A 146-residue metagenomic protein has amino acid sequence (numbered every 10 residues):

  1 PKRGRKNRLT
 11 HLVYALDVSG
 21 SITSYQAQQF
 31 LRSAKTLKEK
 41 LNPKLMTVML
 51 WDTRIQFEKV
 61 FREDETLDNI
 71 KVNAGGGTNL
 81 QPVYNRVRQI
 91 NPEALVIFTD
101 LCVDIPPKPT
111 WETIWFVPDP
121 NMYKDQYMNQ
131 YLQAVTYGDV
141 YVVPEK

Functional and structural regions predicted by a protein language model:
P1-V13, I22-Y25: Acidic, polar low-complexity linker/tail segments
H11, L45-T47, A94, E112: Residues at the starts of beta-strands that form the adenosine-phosphate
Y14, V48-L50, I97, W115: Structural beta-sheet core signal
D17: Residues that scaffold, gate, or flank divalent-cation-dependent active/transport sites
S21-T23, D104-I105: Catalytic P-loop NTPase motifs of RecA-like helicase/translocase cores
Q28-L50: An active-site-proximal "capping" alpha-helix that borders the catalytic cofactor pocket
Q29, C102-K146: VWA/integrin I-like adhesion module and closely mimicked acidic/polar interface patches used
T47, I55-V60, D64-D104, P120-Q130: Von Willebrand factor
